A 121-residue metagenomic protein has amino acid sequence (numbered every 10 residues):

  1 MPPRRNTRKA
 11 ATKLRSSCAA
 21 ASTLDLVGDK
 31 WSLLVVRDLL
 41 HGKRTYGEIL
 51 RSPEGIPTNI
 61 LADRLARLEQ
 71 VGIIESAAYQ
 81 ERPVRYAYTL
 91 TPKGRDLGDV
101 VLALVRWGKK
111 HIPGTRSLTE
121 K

Functional and structural regions predicted by a protein language model:
M1-V27: N-terminal leader segment of winged-helix/HTH proteins
L14, Y79-Q80: Short loop/turn motifs at secondary-structure junctions and domain boundaries
C18-I60, E81, T89: N-terminal helix-turn-helix DNA-binding core of bacterial DNA-binding proteins
G28, Q80-A103: Basic, amphipathic "hinge/linker" alpha-helix immediately C-terminal to the N-terminal HTH DNA-binding motif
L61-V71: Basic amphipathic alpha-helical segments that dock to polyanions
G98-K121: Amphipathic alpha-helical dimerization/coiled-coil segments that flank or bridge DNA-binding/regulatory modules
